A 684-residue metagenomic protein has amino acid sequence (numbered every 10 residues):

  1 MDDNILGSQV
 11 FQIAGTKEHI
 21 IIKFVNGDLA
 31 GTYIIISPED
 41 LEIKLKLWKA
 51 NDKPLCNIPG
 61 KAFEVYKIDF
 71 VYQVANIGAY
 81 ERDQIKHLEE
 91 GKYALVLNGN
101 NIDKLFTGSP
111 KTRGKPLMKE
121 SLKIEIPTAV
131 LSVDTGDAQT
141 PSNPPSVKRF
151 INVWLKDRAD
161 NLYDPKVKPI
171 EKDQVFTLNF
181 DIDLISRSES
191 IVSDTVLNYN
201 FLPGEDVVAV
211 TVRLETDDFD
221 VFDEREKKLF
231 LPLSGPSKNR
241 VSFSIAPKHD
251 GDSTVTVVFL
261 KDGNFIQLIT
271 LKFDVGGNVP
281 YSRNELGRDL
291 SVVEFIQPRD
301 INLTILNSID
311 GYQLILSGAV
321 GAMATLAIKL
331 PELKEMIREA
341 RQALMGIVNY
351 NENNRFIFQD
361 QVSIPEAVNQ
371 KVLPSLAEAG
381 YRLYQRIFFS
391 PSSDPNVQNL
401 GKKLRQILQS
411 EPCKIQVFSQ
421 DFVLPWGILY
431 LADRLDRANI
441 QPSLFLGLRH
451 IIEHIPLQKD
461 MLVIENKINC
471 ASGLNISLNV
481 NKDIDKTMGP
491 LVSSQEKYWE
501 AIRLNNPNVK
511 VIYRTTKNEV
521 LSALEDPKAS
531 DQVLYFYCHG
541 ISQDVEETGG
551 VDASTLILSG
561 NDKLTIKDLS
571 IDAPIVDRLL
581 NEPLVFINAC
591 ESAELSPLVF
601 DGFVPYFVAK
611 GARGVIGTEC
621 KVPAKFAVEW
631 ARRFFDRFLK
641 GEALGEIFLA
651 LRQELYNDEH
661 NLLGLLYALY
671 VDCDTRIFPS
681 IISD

Functional and structural regions predicted by a protein language model:
A79, S237-H249: Short, hydrophobic beta-strand segments
K92-L97, S253-K261: Short, aromatic- and glycine-rich surface loops/edge beta-strands on solvent-exposed regions
I102, L260-L268: Short acidic/polar inter-strand loop motif in beta-rich domains
M118, L122-N161, L271-A324: Acidic, serine/threonine- and proline-rich intrinsically disordered appendage/tail regions
F150-F201: Contiguous beta-strand segments within globular domains
L306-P395, N399, Q406-S410, F418-F422 (+3 more regions): A domain-level signal for caspase-like cysteine endopeptidase catalytic cores and their zymogen-processing architecture
R437, I541-R613, W630: Cysteine protease catalytic core and zymogen-processing segment of caspase-like enzymes
S443-C470, S559-L580, K625, E629-D684: Caspase-like cysteine protease fold
